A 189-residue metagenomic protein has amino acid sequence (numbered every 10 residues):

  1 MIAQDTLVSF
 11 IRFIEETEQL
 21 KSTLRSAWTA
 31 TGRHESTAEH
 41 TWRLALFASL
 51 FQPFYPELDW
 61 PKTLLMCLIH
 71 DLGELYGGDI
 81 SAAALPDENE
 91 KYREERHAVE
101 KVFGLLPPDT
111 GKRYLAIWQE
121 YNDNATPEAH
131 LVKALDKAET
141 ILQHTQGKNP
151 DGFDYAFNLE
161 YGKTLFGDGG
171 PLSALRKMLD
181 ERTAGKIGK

Functional and structural regions predicted by a protein language model:
M1-K189: Alpha-helical, largely C-terminal catalytic domains that coordinate divalent metal ions via clustered Asp/Glu/His
